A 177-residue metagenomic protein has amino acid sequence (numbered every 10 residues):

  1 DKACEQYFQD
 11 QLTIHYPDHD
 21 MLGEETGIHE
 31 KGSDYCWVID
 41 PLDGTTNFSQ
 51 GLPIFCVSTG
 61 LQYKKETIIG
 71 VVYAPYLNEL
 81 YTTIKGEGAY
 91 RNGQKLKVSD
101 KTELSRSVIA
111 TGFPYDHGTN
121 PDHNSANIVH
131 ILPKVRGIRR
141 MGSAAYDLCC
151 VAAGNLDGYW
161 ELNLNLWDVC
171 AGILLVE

Functional and structural regions predicted by a protein language model:
D1, L12, T45, A74 (+4 more regions): Residue-level signal for inorganic ion chemistry
D1-L42: N-terminal subdomain of lithium-sensitive/metallo-dependent phosphomonoesterases centered on the IMPase/IPPase/PAP
K2, E25, P41-G44, F48 (+4 more regions): Generic detector of well-ordered alpha-helical packing
Q6-H15, K64, A126-P133: Replace "anionic and nucleotidyl ligands
K31-Y90: DPxDG-like acidic metal-binding loop motif
T67, K95-K97: Short, solvent-exposed loop/turn motifs
K97-E177: An extended, acidic
